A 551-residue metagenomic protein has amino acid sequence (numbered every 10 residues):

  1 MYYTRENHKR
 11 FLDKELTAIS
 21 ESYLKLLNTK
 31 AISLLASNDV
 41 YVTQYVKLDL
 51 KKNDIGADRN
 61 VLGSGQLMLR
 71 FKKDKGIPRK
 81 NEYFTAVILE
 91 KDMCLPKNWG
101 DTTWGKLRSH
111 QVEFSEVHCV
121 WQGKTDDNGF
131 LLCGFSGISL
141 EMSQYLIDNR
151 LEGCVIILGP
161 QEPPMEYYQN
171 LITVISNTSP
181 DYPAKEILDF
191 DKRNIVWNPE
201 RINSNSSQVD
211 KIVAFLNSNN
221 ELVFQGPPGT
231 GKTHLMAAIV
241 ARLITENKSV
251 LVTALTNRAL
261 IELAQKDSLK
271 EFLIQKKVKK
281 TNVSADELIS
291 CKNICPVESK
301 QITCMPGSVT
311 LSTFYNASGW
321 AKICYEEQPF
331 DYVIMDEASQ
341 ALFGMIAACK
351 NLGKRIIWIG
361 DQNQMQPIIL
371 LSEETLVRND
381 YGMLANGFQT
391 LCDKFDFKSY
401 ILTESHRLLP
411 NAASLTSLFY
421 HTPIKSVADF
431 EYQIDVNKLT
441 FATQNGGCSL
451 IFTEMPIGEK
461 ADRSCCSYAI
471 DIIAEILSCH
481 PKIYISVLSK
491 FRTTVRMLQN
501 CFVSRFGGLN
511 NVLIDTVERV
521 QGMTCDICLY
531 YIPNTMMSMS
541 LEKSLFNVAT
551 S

Functional and structural regions predicted by a protein language model:
M1-W99, I473, L488-T493, N500: Accessory interdomain/linker segments of ATP-dependent helicases and helicase-like nucleic-acid enzymes that mediate
Y2-S20, K72-N217, L273-N293: Pre-ATPase regulatory/linker segments immediately N-terminal to the P-loop/RecA-like helicase/translocase core
F224, V252: Hydrophobic anchor at the beta1->P-loop junction of P-loop NTPases
K232: Conserved lysine of the Walker
L235, I239: Hydrophobic positions on the alpha1 helix immediately C-terminal to the Walker A/P-loop
E246, A254-R258, Y315-S318, E326-M335 (+1 more regions): Conserved helicase motor core of SF1/SF2 NTP-dependent helicases
R258-L288, C501-L509: Conserved helix-turn-beta segment of the N-terminal RecA-like "Helicase ATP-binding" lobe in SF1/SF2 helicases
K270-A317, D515-T516: Inter-Walker segment of RecA-like/P-loop motor cores
